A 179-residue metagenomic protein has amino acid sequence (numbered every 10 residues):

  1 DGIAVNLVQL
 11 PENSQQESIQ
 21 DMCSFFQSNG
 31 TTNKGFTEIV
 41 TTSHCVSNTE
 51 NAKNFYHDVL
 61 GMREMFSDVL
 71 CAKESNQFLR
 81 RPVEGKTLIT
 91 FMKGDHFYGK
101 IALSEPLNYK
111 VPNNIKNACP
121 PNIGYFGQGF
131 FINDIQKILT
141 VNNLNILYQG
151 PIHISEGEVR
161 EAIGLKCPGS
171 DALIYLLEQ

Functional and structural regions predicted by a protein language model:
D1-I3, T37-S47, T90-L107, N113-N142 (+1 more regions): Vicinal oxygen chelate
A4-L7, K100, L173-L176: Short glycine-/small-residue motifs
V8-E50, N54: Surface-exposed beta-loop interaction hotspot
V8-N13, E105, Y175-Q179: Short beta->alpha transition motifs characteristic of CBS
Q16-S18, F25-Q27, A72-Q77, Y109-K116: A short, acidic/glycine-rich surface segment
C45-Y98, L144, I154-R160, G164-K166: Core segments of cupin and vicinal oxygen chelate
S75-K86, A102-S104, V111-N117, V141 (+1 more regions): Intrinsic, low-complexity N-terminal interaction/targeting segments
